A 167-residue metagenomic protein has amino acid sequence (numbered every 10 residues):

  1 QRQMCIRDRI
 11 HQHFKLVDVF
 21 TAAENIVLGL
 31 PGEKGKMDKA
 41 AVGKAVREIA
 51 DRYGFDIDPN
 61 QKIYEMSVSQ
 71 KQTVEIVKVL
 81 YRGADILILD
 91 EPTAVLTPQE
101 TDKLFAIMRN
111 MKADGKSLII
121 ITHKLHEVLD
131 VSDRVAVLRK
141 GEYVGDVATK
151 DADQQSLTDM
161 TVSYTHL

Functional and structural regions predicted by a protein language model:
Q1-I6: Short, small-residue-biased leader/transition segments that mark boundaries at the very start of proteins
R7-L167: Glycine-rich phosphate-binding loops of nucleotide-dependent enzymes
